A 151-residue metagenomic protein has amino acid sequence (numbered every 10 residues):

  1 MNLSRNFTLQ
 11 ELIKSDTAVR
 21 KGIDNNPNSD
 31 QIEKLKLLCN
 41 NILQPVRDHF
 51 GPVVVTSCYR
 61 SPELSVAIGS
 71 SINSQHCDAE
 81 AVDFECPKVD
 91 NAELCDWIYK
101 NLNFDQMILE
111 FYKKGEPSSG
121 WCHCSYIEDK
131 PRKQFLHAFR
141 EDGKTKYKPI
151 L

Functional and structural regions predicted by a protein language model:
M1-R47, D142-L151: Extracytoplasmic cell-surface/polysaccharide-interacting catalytic and binding patches
N2, D48, C77, E116-S119: A generic structural signal for short, non-catalytic loop/turn and secondary-structure boundary residues
L3, L64, N73: Glycine-rich, flexible loop/turn motifs
N40-G69: Extended, low-complexity, intrinsically disordered C-terminal regulatory tails of eukaryotic serine/threonine kinases
V54-T56, A81-E85, C122-H123: Structural recognition of the beta-strand scaffold that forms the well-ordered cores of secreted hydrolase catalytic
A67-C77, K113-G115: Short, flexible, solvent-exposed loop/turn segments with mixed acidic/basic and small polar residues
N73-A92: Acidic, His- and aromatic-enriched active-site or binding-groove loops in soluble protein domains that engage sugars
C86-L151: Catalytic cores and adjacent binding grooves of peptidoglycan-active enzymes
